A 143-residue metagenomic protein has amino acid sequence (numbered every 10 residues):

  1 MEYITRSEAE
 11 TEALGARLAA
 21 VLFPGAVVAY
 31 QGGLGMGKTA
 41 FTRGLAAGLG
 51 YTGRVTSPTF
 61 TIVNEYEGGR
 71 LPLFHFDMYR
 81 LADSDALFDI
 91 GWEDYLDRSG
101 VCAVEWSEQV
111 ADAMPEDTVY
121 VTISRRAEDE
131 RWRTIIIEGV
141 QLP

Functional and structural regions predicted by a protein language model:
M1-E2, A47, A82-L87, E93-P143: Short phosphate-coordinating micro-motif centered on Lys-Gly-acidic
M1-R17: N-terminal pre-Walker A segment at the start of P-loop NTPase domains
A19-G25: Phosphate-binding P-loop
V27-A29: Short hydrophobic/aromatic beta-strand immediately N-terminal to the Walker A/P-loop
Q31-G33: P-loop (Walker A) phosphate-binding loop of NTP-binding proteins
K38: Conserved lysine of the Walker
Y51-Y66: Short beta-strand-centered segment that lines the nucleotide-binding/catalytic pocket of NTP-utilizing
